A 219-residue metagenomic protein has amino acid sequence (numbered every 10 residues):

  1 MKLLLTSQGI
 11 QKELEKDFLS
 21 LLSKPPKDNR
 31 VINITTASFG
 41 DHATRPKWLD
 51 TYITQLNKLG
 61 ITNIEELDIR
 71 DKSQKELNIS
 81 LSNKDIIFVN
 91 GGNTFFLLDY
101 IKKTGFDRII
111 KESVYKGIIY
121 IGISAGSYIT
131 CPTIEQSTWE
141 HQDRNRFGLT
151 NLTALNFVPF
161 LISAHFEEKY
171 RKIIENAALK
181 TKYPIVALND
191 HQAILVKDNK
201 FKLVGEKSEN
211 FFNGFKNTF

Functional and structural regions predicted by a protein language model:
M1-K27, A37-D50, Q55, Q136-F219: C-terminal and late-domain segments of enzyme folds
P26-V31, K84, G117, K182: A general structural motif
S38-K102: Portal/gating segments that form or line small-molecule/metal binding sites
S80-N83, T104-G117: Catalytic-core regions built around general acid/base machinery
F88-G91, V114-P132: Catalytic nucleophile loop
I110, I119, Y128-G148: A glycine-rich, often tryptophan-bearing local segment used as a flexible ligand/cofactor-contacting loop or short
